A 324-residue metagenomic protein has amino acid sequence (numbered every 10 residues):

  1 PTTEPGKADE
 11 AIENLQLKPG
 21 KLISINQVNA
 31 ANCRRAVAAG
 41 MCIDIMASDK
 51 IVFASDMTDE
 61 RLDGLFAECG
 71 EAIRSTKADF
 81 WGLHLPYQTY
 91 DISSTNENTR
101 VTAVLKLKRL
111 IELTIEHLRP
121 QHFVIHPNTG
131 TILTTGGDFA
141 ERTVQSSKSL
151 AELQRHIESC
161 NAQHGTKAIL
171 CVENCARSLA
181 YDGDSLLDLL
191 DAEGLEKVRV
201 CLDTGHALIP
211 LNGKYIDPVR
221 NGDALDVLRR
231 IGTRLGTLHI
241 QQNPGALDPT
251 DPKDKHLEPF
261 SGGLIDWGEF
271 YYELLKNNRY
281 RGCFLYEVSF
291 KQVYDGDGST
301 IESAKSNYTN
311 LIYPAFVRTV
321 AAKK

Functional and structural regions predicted by a protein language model:
P1-E112, R119, L195-R199, N310-K324: N-terminal pre-domain/capping segments
T2-E4, N26-V28, M46-K50, L85-Q88 (+6 more regions): Active-site beta-loop-alpha junctions enriched in small/polar residues
L15, F53-E60, S93-S94, G183 (+2 more regions): Gly/Pro-rich active-site loop or hairpin
A30-R34, D63-I73, L107-E112, S147-E158 (+5 more regions): Generic structural signal for well-ordered alpha-helices, preferentially at hydrophobic/aromatic core positions
A38-A39, A72-D79, L113-Q121, E152-L170 (+3 more regions): A structural motif corresponding to the C-terminal end of an alpha-helix and its immediate exit/capping segment
C42-I45, G82, V124, C201 (+2 more regions): Conserved beta-strand positions in the central sheet of alpha/beta enzyme cores
I51-R61, Y87-L105, T129-R142, P249-P259 (+1 more regions): Surface-exposed, active-site-proximal loop segments in enzymatic domains
R74-S75, I92-V200, N307: Active-site acidic/histidine proton-transfer and metal-coordination neighborhood in alpha/beta enzyme cores
